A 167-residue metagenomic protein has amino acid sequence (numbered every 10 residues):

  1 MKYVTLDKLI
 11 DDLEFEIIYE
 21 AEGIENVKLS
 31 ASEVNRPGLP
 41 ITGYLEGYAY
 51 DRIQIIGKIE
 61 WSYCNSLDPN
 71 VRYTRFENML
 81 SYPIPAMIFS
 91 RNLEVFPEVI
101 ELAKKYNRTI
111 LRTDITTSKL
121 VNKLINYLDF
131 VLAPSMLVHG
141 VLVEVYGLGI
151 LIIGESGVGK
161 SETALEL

Functional and structural regions predicted by a protein language model:
M1-M79: Gly/Thr-rich phosphate-binding loop signature of adenosyl cofactor/nucleotide-binding cores
R52-I55, P85-I88, R108-L111, G149-L151: Structural motif
G57-I59, R91-N92, D114, Y146-L148 (+1 more regions): Fold-independent oxyanion-binding glycine-rich loops and adjacent beta-strand/coil segments at enzyme active sites
V71-R72, M136, K160: Amphipathic coiled-coil/heptad-repeat helices and related helical stalk/stem segments that mediate oligomerization
N78, L102, E166-L167: Hydrophobic/aromatic ligand-binding patch that stacks against planar heteroaromatic rings of cofactors or nucleotides
P83-A86, N92-L128: Charged, amphipathic alpha-helical linker segments immediately N-terminal to NTP-binding catalytic cores
Y127-G147: P-loop NTPase nucleotide-binding/switch module
G147-L167: Glycine-rich phosphate-binding P-loop
